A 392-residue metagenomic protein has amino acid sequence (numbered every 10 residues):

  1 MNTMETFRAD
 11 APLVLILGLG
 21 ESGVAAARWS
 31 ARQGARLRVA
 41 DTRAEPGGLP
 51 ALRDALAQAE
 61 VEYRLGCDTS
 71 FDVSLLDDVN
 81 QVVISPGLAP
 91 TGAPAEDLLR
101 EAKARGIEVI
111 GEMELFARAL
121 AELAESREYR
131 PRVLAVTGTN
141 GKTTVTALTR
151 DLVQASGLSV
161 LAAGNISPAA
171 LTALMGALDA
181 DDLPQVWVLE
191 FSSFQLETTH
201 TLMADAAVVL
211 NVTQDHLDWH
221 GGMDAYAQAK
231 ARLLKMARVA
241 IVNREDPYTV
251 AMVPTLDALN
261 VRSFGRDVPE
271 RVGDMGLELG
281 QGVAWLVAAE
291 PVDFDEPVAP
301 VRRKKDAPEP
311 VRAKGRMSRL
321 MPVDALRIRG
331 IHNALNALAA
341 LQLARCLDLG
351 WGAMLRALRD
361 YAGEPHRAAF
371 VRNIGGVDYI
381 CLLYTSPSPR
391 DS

Functional and structural regions predicted by a protein language model:
M1-R118, G352: N-terminal leader/targeting and accessory segments in enzymes
L17, H220-D224, N260-L383: Adenine nucleotide phosphate-binding catalytic loops in nucleotide-utilizing enzymes
L19, T42, G138, N165 (+1 more regions): Cofactor-binding loop segments of dinucleotide-utilizing enzymes, especially the Rossmann-like FAD- and NAD(P)+-binding
E21, N140-T144, A334, L338: Residue-level detector of alpha-helix initiation sites
A31-R32, F71-D77, P86, P90-R244 (+2 more regions): Phosphate-binding loop of NTP-binding sites
A44, R244-Y248, R266-P269: Short, polar loop motifs at secondary-structure junctions
E62-G66, I110, L161, R262 (+1 more regions): General small-molecule cofactor/ligand-binding pocket signal
Y384-D391: Conserved small/polar residues in nucleotide/adenosyl-binding loops
